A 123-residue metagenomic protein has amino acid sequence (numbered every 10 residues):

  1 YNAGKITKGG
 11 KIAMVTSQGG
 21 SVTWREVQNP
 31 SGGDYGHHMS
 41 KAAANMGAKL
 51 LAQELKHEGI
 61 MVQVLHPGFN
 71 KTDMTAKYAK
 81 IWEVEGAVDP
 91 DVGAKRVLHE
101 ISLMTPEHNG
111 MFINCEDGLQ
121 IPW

Functional and structural regions predicted by a protein language model:
Y1-H57: Catalytic loop of short-chain dehydrogenase/reductase
S17-G19, V64-K71: PG/GG-rich flexible active-site loop of Rossmann-like NAD(P)H-dependent oxidoreductases, especially the SDR superfamily
S21-R25, K71-A76: Short acidic/His/Gly/Ser-rich catalytic and metal-binding motifs that mark active-site loops of diverse hydrolases
H57, V64, T72, A76-W123: C-terminal helical subdomain
